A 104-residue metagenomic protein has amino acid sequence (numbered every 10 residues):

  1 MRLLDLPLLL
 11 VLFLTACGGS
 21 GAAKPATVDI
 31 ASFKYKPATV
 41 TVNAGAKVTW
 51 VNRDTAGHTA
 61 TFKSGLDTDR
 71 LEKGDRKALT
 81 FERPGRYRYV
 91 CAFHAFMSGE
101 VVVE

Functional and structural regions predicted by a protein language model:
L6, L10-E104: Extracytoplasmic copper-binding redox domains, predominantly the cupredoxin/blue-copper superfamily
